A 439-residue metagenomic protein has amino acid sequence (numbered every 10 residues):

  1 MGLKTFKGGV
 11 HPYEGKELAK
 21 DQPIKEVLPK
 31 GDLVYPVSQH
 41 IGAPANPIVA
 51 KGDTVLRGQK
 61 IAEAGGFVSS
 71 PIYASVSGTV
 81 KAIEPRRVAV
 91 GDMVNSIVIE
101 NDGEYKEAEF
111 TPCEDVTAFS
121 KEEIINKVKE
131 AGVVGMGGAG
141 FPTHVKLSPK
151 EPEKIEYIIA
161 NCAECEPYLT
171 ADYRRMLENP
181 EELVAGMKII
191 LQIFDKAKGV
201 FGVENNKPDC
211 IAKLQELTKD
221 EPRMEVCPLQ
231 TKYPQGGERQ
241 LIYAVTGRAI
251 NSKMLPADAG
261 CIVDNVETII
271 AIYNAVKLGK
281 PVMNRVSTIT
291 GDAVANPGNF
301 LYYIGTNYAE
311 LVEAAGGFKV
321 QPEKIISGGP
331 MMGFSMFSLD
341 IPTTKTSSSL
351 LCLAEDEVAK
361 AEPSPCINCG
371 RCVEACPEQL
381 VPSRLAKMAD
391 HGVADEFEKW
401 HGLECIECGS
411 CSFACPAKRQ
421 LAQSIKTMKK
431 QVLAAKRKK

Functional and structural regions predicted by a protein language model:
M1-I48: N-terminal, Lys/Arg-enriched amphipathic/low-complexity engagement segments that precede the first folded domain
A50-E63, A82: Short, well-structured beta-strand-loop connectors
G78-V80: Conserved hydrophobic positions within beta-strands
N101-N126, G132, G137, K150 (+3 more regions): Flanking helices and flexible, charged tails adjoining ferredoxin-like Fe-S electron-transfer domains in multi-subunit
Y105, T117, E123, R174-E221 (+1 more regions): Internal alpha/beta scaffold segment
K196-Y308, A314-K319, G329: Hydrophobic alpha-helical positions that pack around
K232-G236, Q240-R248, G316-I367: Active-site gating/interface segments in enzymes
S347-E362, V373, P377-K439: Ferredoxin-type iron-sulfur electron-transfer modules in oxidoreductases and energy-metabolism complexes
